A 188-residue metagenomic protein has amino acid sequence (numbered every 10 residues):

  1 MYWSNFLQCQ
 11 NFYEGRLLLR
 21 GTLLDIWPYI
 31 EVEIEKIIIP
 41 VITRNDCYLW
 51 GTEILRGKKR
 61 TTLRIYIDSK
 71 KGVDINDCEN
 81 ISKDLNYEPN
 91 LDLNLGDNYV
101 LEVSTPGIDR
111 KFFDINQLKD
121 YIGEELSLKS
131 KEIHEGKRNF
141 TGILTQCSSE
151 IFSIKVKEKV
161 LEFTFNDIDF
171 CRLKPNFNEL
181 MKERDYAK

Functional and structural regions predicted by a protein language model:
M1-T141, T145-L173, F177-K188: Short Lys/Arg-rich amphipathic alpha-helical segments
